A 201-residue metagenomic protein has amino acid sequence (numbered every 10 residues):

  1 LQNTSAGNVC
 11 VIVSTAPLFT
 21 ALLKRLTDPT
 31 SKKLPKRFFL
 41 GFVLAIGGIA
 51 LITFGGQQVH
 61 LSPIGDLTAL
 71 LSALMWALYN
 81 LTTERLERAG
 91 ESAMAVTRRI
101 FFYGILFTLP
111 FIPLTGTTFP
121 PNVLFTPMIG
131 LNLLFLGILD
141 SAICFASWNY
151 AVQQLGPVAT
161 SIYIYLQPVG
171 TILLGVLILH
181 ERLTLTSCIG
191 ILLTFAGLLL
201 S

Functional and structural regions predicted by a protein language model:
Q2, L51-I64, P113-M128, N132 (+1 more regions): Membrane-interface helix termini and inter-helical loops of multi-pass transporters
T4, S31-L34, G90-E91, L155 (+1 more regions): Membrane-helix interface residues
N8, K36, A95, A159 (+1 more regions): Residue-level recognition of membrane-helix boundary sites in multi-pass small-molecule transporters
V9-T15, T82-L106, G137-L177: Helix-helix packing/entry segments at the starts of transmembrane helices
T15-P17, L34-G55, Y165, L174 (+1 more regions): Hydrophobic transmembrane alpha-helices of multi-pass small-molecule transport proteins
P17-L22, A50, L74-A77, L109 (+4 more regions): Hydrophobic/small/kink-forming positions within alpha-helical transmembrane segments of polytopic membrane proteins
F19, F38-I46, I64-L71, M75 (+2 more regions): Hydrophobic alpha-helical transmembrane segments of multi-pass integral membrane proteins, especially transporters
